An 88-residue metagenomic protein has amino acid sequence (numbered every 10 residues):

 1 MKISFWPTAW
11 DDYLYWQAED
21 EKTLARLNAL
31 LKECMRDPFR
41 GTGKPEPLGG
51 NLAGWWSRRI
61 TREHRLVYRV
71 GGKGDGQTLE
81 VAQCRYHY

Functional and structural regions predicted by a protein language model:
M1-S4, W16-Q17, R36-R40: Short hydrophobic/aromatic-rich motifs at helix boundaries and adjacent loops
K2, D11, Y15-L24, R58-Y88: Enriched for short, Lys/Arg-rich terminal
S4, T8, K22-A29, G43: Generic recognition of short, well-ordered alpha-helical interface segments
T8, A53, Y86: Residues that form or immediately flank small-molecule/cofactor binding pockets and catalytic motifs
A9-W10, P38: Non-catalytic effector/regulatory segments
A18-P38: A short, compositionally biased N-terminal segment around positions ~18-40 that is enriched in charged/polar residues
K32-S57: A short, surface-exposed loop/turn module that caps and links secondary-structure elements
